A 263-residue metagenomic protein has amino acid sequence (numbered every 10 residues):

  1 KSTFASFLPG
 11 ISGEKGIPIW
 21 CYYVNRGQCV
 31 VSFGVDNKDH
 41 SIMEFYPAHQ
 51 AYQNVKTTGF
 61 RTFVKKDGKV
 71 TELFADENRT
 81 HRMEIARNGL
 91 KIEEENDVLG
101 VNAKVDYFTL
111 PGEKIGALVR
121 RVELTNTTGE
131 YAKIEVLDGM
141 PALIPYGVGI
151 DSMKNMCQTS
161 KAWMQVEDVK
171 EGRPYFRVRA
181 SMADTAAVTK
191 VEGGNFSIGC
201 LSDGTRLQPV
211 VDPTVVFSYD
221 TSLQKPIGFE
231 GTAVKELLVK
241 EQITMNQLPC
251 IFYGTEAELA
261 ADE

Functional and structural regions predicted by a protein language model:
K1-E263: Anionic coordination/interaction segments
